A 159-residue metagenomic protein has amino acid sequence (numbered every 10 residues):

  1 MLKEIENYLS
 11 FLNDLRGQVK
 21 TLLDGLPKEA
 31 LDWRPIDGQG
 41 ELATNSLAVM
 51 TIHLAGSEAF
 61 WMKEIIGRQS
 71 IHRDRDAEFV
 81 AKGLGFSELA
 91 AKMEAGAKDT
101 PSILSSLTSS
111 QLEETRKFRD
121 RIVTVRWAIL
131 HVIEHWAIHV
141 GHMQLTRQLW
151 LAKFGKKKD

Functional and structural regions predicted by a protein language model:
L2-L9, F86-S87: Active-site rim elements
K3-I5, K20-L23, P101-S102, Q111: N-terminal start-of-chain detector that recognizes signal peptides and the immediate post-cleavage beginning
L9, N13-K20, A30-A77, K117-D159: Short, contiguous alpha-helical
L12, R16, L23, M93 (+1 more regions): Hydrophobic alpha-helical core bundles mediating ligand binding, dimerization, or RNAP-core interactions
G25, H53-G56, A95: Residues within well-ordered alpha-helical secondary structure of globular protein domains
G25-W33, I103-E113, L149-K153: Surface-exposed helix-capping loop/turn segments at secondary-structure junctions
A81-E113, R126-W136: Acidic/histidine-rich alpha-helical segments that form the ligand environment of transition-metal centers
